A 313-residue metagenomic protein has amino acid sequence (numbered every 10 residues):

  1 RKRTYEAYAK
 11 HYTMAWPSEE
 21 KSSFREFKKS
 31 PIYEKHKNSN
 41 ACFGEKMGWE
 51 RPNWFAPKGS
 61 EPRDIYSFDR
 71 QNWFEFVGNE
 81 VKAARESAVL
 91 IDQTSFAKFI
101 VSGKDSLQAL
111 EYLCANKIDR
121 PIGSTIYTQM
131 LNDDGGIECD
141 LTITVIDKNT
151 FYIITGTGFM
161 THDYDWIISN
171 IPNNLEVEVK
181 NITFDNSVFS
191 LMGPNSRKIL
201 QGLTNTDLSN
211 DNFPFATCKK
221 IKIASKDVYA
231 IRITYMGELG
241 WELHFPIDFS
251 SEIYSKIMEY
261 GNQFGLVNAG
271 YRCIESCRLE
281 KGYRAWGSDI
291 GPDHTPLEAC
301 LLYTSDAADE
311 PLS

Functional and structural regions predicted by a protein language model:
R1-S305, S313: Glycine/proline-enriched, intrinsically flexible loops and inter-domain linkers
